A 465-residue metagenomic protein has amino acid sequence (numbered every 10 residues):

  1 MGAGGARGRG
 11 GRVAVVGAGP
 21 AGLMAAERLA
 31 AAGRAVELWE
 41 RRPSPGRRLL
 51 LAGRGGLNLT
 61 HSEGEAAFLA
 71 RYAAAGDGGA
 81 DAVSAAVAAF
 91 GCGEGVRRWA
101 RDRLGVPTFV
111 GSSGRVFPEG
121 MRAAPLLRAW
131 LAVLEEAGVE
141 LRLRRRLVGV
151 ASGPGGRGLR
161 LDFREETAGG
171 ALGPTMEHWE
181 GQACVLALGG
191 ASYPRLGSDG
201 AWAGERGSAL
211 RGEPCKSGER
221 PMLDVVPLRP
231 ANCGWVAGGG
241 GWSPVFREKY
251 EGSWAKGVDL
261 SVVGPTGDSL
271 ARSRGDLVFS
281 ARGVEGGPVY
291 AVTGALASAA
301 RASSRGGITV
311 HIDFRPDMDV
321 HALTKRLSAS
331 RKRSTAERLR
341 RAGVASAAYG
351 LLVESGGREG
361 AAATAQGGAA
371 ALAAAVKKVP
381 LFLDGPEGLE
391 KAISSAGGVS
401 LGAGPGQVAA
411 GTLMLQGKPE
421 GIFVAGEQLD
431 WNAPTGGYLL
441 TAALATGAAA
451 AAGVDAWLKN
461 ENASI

Functional and structural regions predicted by a protein language model:
R9-L38, A450-D455: N-terminal Rossmann-like FAD-binding beta1-loop-alpha1 element of flavoenzymes
V15, G19-P20, G190-S192, L429: Residue-level detector of alpha-helix initiation sites
A25, G204-G207, P214, L440-L458: An active-site-proximal "capping" alpha-helix that borders the catalytic cofactor pocket
A30-R54: Glycine-rich FAD pyrophosphate-binding loop
A31, S44, E65, A74-D77 (+7 more regions): Residue-level recognition of phosphate/Mg2+-coordinating polar/acidic sites in nucleotide-handling active sites
R47-A88: N-terminal glycine-rich dinucleotide-binding loop that anchors FAD/FMN and/or NAD(P) in oxidoreductases
L51, A124-P125, A129-R340: Predominantly flavin-linked oxidoreductase catalytic cores and closely associated redox partners
V83-C92, S113-A132, Y193-S198, A237 (+1 more regions): Short beta-strand to alpha-helix junction loop
